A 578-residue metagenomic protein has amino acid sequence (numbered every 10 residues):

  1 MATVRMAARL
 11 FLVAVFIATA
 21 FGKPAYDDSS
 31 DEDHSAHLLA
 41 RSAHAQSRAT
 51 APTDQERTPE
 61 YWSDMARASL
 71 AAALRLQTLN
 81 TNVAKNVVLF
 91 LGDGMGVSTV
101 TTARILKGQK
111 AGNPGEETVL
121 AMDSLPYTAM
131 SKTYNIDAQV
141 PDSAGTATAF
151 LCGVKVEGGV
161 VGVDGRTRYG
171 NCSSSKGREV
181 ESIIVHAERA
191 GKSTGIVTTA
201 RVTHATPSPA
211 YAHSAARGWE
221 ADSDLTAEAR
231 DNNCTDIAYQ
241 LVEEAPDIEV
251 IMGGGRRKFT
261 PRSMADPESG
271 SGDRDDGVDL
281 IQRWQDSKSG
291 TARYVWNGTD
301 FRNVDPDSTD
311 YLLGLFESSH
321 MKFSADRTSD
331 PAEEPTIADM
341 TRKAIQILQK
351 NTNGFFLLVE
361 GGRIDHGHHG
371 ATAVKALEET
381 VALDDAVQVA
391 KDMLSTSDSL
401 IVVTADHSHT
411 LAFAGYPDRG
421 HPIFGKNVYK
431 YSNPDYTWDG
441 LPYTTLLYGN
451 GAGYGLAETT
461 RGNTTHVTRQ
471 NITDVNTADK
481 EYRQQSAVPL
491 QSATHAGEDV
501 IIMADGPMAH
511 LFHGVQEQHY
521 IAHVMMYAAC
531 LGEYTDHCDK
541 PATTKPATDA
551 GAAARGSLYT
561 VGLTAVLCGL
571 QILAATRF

Functional and structural regions predicted by a protein language model:
M1-A14, A554-T564, T576-F578: Classical eukaryotic N-terminal signal peptides for Sec-dependent ER targeting/secretion, especially the positively
A2, A14-D31, S35-Q46, Q571-F578: N-terminal signal peptide
H37-R41, T50-L70, N80-K85, M95-T101 (+2 more regions): A post-motif C-terminal structural segment
L89-F90, I196, V403: Structural beta-sheet core signal
D137, P141, C152-V161: Substrate-binding/charge-relay-adjacent region of secreted/lumenal peptidase catalytic domains
G162-G177: His/Cys-centered metal/cofactor-coordination and adjacent catalytic loops
E179, I184-V185, R189-P209, E533-H537: Glycine-rich phosphate/pyrophosphate-binding loops and their adjacent beta-strand/loop elements at enzyme active sites
C538-L563: C-terminal GPI-anchoring signal of eukaryotic secretory precursors
